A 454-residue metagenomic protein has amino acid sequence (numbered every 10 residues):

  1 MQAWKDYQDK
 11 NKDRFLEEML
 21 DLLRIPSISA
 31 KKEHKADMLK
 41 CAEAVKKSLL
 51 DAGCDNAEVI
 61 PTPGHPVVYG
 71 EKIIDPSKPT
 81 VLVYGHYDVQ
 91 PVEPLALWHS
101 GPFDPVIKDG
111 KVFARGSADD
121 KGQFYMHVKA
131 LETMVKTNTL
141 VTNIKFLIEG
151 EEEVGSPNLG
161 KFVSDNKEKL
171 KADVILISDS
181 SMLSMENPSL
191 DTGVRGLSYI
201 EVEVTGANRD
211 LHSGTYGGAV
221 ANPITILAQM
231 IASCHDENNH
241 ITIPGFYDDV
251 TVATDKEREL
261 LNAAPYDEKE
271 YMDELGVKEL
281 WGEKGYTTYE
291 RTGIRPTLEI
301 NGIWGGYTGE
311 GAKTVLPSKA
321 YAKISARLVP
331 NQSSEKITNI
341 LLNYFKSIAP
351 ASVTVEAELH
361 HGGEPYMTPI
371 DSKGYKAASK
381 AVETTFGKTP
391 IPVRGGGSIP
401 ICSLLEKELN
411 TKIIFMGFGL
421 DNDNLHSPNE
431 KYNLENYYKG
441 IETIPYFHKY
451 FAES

Functional and structural regions predicted by a protein language model:
M1-L95, K319, K336: N-terminal helical capping/dimerization or prosegment-like subdomains of hydrolases acting on amide or phosphate bonds
D51, S184-M185, T242-K319, P330-N343 (+2 more regions): An extended, acidic, His-containing surface patch that forms the Zn2+-binding/catalytic region of metallohydrolases
K78-K145, K439: Active-site metal-coordination/substrate-binding segment of hydrolases, especially metallo-dependent peptidases
Y87-V89, L147-G155, S178-M182, G206-N208 (+2 more regions): Acidic, glycine-rich active-site loops and adjacent beta-strand->loop/helix elements that engage anionic groups
V112, D120-G193: Acidic/histidine-rich catalytic neighborhood of metal-dependent amide-processing enzymes
A118, N208-D210, A326-S334, G363: A generic structural motif
S189-T205, I414: Flexible glycine/proline-rich, aromatic-decorated loop/lid segments
G217-N239: A short core secondary-structure module
